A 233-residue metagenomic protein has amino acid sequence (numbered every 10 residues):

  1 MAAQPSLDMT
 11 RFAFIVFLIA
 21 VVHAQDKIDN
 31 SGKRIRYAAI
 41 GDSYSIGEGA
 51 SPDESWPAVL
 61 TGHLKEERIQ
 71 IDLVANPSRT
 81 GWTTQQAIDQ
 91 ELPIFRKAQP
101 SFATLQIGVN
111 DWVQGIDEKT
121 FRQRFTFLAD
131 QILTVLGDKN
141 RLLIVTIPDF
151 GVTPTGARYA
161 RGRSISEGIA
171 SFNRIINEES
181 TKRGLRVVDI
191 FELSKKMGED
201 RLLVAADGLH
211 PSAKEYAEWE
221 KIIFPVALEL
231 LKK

Functional and structural regions predicted by a protein language model:
D8-I15: Sec-dependent signal peptide recognition, specifically the positively charged N-region followed immediately by
I15-A24: Hydrophobic h-region of N-terminal signal peptides that target proteins for export in Gram-negative bacteria
Q25-T80, E91-Q99: Serine-esterase "nucleophile elbow" of acetyl-processing enzymes
Q70, I88-K233: Alpha-helical cap/lid subdomain in secreted, periplasmic, or secretory-pathway luminal O-acyl-processing enzymes
